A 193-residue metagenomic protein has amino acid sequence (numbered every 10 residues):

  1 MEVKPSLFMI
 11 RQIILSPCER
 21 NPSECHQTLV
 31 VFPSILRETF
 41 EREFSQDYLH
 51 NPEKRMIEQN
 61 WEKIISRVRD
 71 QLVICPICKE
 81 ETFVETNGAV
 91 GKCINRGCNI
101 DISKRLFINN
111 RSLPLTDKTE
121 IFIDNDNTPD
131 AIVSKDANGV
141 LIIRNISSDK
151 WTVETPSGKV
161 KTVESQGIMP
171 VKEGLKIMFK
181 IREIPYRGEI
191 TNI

Functional and structural regions predicted by a protein language model:
M1-T39: Conserved C-lobe activation region of Hanks-type protein kinase-like domains
T39-V73: Terminal C-lobe "cap" of eukaryotic-type protein kinase domains
P52, F83-G91, I100-I108: Short Cys/His-rich "knuckle" micro-motifs
C75-C78, V90-R96: Short cysteine-rich clusters marking metal-coordination/redox-active sites
D101-D136: N-terminal beta-hairpin/loop module of FHA
I143-S147: Asparagine-centered strand-capping/turn motif at beta-strand->loop junctions
D149-T152: Short, solvent-exposed loop/linker segments at beta-strand-coil boundaries, enriched for Pro/Gly and Ser/Thr
E154-I193: C-terminal boundary/linker segments immediately following FHA domains
